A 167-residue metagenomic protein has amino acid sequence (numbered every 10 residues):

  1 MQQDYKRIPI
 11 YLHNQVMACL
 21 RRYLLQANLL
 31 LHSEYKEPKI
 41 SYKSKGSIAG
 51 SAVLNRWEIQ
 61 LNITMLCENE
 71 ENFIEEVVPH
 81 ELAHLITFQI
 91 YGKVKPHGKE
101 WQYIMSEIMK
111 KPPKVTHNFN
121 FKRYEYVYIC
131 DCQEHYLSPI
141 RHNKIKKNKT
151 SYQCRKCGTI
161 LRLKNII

Functional and structural regions predicted by a protein language model:
Q2-N72, Y91-I167: Metalloprotease/metallohydrolase-associated module, dominated by Zn2+-dependent proteases
E76-Q89: Active-site recognition of the HExxH zinc-binding catalytic motif
